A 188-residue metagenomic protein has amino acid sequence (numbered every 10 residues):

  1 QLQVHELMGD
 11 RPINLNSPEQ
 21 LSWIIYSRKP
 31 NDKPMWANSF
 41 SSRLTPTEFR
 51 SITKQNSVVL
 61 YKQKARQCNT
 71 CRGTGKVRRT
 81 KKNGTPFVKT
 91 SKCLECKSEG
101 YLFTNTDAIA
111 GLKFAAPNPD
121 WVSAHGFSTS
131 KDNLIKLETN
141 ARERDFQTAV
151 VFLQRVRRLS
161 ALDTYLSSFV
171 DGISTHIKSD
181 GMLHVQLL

Functional and structural regions predicted by a protein language model:
Q1-L188: Conserved "right-hand" nucleotidyltransferase catalytic core of DNA-directed polymerases
